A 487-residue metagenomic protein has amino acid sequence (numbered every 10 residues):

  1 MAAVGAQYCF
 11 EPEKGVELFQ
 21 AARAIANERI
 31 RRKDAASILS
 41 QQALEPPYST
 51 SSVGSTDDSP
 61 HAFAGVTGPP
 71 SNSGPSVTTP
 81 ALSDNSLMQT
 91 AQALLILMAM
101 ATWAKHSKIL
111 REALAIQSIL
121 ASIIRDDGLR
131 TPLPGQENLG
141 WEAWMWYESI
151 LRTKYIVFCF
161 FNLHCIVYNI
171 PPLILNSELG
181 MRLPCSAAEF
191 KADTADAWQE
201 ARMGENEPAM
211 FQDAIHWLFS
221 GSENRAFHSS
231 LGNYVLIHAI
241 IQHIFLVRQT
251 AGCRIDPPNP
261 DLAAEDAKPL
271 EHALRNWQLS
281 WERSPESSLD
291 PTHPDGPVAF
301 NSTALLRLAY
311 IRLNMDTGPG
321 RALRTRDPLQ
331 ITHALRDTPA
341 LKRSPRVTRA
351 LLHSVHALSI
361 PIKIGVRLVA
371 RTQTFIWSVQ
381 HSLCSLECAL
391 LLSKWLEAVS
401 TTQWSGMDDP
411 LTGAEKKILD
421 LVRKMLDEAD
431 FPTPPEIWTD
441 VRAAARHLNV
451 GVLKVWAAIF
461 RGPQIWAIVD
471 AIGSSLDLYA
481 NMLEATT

Functional and structural regions predicted by a protein language model:
M1-A3, Q89-A99, I156-F158, L236 (+2 more regions): Well-ordered alpha-helical segments within folded domains of soluble proteins
M1-Y48, G54-F63, T67-A115: General structural concept
E17-I38, S49-V77, S122-P134, G204-N224 (+2 more regions): Long, amphipathic alpha-helical regulatory blocks in the mid-to-C-terminal portion of eukaryotic proteins
Q41-V53, N138-E142, Y147, E205-A209 (+1 more regions): Intrinsically disordered, low-complexity regulatory regions with latent secondary structure
L82, S86-Q89, S122, W146 (+2 more regions): Hydrophobic alpha-helical segments of membrane proteins, primarily the transmembrane helices and their short helical
S83, T90, L94, K154 (+3 more regions): Residues that mark the junctions of alpha-helical repeat units in TPR/alpha-solenoid scaffolds
L95-D196: Acidic/serine-rich, low-complexity amphipathic helices located in mid- to C-terminal regulatory regions
R152-Q249: Fungal transcription factor middle regulatory core
